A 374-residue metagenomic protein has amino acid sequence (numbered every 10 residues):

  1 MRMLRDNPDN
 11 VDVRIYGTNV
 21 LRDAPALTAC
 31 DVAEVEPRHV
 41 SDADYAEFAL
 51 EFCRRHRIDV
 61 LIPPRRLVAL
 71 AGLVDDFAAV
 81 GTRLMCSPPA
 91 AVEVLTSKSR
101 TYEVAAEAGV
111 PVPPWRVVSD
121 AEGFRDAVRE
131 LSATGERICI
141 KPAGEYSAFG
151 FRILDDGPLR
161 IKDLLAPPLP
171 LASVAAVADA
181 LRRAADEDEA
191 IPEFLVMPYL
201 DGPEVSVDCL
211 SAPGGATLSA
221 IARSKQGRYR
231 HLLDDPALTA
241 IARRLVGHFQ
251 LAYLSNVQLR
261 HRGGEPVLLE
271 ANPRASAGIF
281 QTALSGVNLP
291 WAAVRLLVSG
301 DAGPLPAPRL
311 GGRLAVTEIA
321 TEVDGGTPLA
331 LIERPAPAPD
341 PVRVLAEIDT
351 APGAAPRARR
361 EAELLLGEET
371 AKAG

Functional and structural regions predicted by a protein language model:
M1-A90, A371-K372: ATP-binding N-terminal substructure of ATP-dependent carboxylate-amine bond-forming enzymes
V94-E193: Active-site nucleotide/adenylate-binding loops and adjacent lid/helix of ATP-dependent enzymes
S147-A148, R223-H231, N272-G286: Glycine-rich phosphate/pyrophosphate-binding beta-alpha loops
L164-L245, F249, R260-H261, E265-V267: Phosphate-binding site of ATP-dependent enzymes
P236-R262, R274-D324: Active-site "cap" helix and flanking loop/linker of ATP-utilizing ligase/carboxylase catalytic domains
R262, A292-G374: Peripheral (often C-terminal) accessory segments that flank ATP-dependent C-N-forming ligase machineries
